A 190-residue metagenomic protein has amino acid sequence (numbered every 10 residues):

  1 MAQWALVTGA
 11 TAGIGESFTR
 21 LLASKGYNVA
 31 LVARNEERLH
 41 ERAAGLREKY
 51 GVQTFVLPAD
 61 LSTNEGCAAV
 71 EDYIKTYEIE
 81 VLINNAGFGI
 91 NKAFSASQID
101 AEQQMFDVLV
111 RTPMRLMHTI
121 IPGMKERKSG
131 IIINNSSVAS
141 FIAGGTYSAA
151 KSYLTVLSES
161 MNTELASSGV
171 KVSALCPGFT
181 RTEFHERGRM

Functional and structural regions predicted by a protein language model:
W4, T11-A12: Conserved glycine-rich cofactor-binding loop
K25-R42: Conserved glycine-rich Rossmann-like NAD(P)H-binding loop of the short-chain dehydrogenase/reductase
A93-S95, A101-F106: Substrate-binding pocket helix/loop in short-chain dehydrogenase/reductase
M117, A150-Y153: Active-site helix of classical SDR
M117-H118, E159: A short, exposed helix-loop element centered on a Lys and neighboring polar residues
S137: Residue(s) in the substrate-gating loop at a strand-loop-helix junction that position the organic substrate next
V156, N162-M190: SDR active-site lid
